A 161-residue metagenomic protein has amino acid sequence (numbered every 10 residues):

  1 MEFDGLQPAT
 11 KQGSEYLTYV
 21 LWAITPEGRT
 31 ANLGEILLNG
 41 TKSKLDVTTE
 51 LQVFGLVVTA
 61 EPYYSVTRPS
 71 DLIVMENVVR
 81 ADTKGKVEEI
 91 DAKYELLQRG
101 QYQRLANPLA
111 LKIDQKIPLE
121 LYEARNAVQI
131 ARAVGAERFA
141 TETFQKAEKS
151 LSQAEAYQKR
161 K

Functional and structural regions predicted by a protein language model:
M1-F3, P8, G34, G40-T49: Exposed aromatic-hydrophobic patches
K11-Y19: Short coil-to-beta strand junction motifs in C2/discoidin
Y19-R29: Aromatic- and Gly/Pro-enriched helix-to-coil junctions and flexible linker segments
E50-V57: Noncatalytic modules at the cell exterior or secretory-pathway interfaces, chiefly beta-strand-rich lectin/adhesion
A60-S70: Short acidic/polar inter-strand loop motif in beta-rich domains
S70-Q98: Short beta-strand elements
R99-L151: Amphipathic, heptad-repeat alpha-helical segments
Q153-K161: Amphipathic alpha-helical coiled-coil segments
